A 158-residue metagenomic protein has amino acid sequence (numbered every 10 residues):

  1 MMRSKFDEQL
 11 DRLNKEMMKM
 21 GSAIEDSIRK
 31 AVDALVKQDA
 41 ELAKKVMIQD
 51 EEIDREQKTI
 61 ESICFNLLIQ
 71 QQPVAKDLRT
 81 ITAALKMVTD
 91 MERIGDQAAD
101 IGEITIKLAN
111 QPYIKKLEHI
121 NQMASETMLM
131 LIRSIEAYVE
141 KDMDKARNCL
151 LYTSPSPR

Functional and structural regions predicted by a protein language model:
E8, N14-R55, E61-S62, N66: A positional/architectural concept
I28-A31, L35, M130-Y138: Long, non-coiled-coil amphipathic alpha-helical linker/lever segments that couple catalytic cores to other domains
K37-E41, D96, S134, Y138-K145: Short helix-adjacent coil turns
N66-V88: Hydrophobic/aromatic-rich structural module bridging two neighboring secondary-structure elements via a short loop
Q72-P73, P112-S125, M143-L151: Divalent-cation-assisted or electrostatically stabilized phosphate/pyrophosphate-binding catalytic cores
I81, L85-G102: Glycine-centered tight-turn and secondary-structure capping sites
A99-I114: Acidic, metal/ion-handling microdomains and their immediate structural contexts
Y152-R158: Conserved small/polar residues in nucleotide/adenosyl-binding loops
